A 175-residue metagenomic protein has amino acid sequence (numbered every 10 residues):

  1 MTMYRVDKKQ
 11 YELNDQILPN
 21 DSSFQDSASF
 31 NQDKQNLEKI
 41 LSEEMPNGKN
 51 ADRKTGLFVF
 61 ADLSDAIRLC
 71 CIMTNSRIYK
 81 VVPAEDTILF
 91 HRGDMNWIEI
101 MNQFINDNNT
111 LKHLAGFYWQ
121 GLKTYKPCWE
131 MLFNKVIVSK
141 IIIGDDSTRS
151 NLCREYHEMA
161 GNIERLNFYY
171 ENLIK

Functional and structural regions predicted by a protein language model:
M1-T2, K8-F30, T55, I67-R77 (+1 more regions): Conserved NAD+-utilizing ADP-ribose enzyme module
F24-D52: Short aromatic-glycine-(Arg/Gly/Cys) micro-motifs in beta-strand/loop hairpins
N36-E38, L57-A61, N109-L111: A short linear-motif detector with a strong N-terminal bias
N47-C71: Extended catalytic/binding region for NAD+/ADP-ribose chemistry, centered on the ART fold
